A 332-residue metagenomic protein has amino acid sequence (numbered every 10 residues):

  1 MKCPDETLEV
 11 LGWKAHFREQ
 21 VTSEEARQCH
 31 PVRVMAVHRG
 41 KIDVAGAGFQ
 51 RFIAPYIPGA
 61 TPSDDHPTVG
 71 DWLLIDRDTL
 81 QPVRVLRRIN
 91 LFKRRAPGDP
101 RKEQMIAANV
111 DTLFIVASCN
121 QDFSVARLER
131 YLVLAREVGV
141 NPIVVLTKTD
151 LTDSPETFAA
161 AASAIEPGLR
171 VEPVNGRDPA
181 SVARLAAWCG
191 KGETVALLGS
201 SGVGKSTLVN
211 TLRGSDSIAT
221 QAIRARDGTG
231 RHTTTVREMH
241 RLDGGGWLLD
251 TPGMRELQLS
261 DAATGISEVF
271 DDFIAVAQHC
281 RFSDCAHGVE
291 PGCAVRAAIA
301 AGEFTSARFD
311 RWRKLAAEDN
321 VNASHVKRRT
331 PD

Functional and structural regions predicted by a protein language model:
M1-T7, E25-Q28, P62-T79, V85-T112 (+6 more regions): Helix-rich effector regions associated with P-loop NTPase G domains
Q28-H38: Structural detector for short beta-strands of small beta-barrel domains
G40-V44: Short aromatic-glycine-enriched beta-strand elements
Q50-P67: Beta-strand/loop nucleic-acid-binding surfaces
I115-S118, V145-T147: Conserved beta-strand segments of the P-loop GTPase G domain that flank and frequently precede/overlap
A126-E137: Histidine-anchored nucleotide/phosphate-binding helix
N141, K148-V203: Canonical P-loop GTPase G-domain recognition
S201, S206-T207, T211: Walker A/P-loop
